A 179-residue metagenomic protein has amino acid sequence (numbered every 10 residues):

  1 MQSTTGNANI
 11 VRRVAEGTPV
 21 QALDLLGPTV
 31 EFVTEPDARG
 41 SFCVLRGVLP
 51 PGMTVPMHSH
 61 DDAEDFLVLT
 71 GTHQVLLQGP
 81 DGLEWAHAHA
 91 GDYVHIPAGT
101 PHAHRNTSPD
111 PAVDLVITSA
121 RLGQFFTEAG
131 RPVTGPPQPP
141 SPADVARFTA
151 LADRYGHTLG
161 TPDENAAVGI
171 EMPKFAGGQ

Functional and structural regions predicted by a protein language model:
M1-F42, G135-P139, V145-Q179: A short, N-terminal "cap"/entry segment at the start of jelly-roll beta-barrel domains of the cupin/DSBH fold
R13-E16, P28-V30, L45-H60: Conserved short histidine dyad/triad with adjacent acidic residue
R13-V14, A38-R39, D65-L67, G79-A98: Short acidic-glycine-tyrosine-enriched beta hairpin
V33-P36, T54-H60, L77, W85-A86 (+1 more regions): Short histidine-centered beta-strand/loop micro-motifs that create catalytic or ligand/metal-coordination sites
V44-P50, S59-G79, I117-S119: Short, conserved beta-strand element in jelly-roll/cupin
A90, A98-Q124: Ligand-binding loop in jelly-roll beta-barrel domains
Q124-P139: A hydrophobic, small-residue-rich beta->alpha segment in the mid-to-C-terminal subdomain of diverse proteins
